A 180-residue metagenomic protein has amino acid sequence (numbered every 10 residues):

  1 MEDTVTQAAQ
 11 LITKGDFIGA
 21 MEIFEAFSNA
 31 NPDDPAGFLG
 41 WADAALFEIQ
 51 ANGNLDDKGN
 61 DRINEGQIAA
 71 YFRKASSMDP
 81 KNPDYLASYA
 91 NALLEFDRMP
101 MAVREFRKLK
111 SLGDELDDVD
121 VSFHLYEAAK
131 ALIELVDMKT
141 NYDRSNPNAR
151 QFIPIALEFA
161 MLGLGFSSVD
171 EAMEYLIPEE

Functional and structural regions predicted by a protein language model:
E2-A26, A30, L46-G59: Alpha-helical segment of the N-proximal tetratricopeptide repeat
A9, D43, Q50, N91 (+2 more regions): Residue-level recognition of tetratricopeptide repeat
A26-F27, K74-A75, K108-L109, G163: Canonical positions in the second alpha-helix
P32, P80, D114, M161-S167: Short coil turns that delineate tetratricopeptide repeat
G37, Y85, D118-V121: TPR alpha-solenoid repeat register
A45-K74, M138-I155: Short coil/linker segments at helix-helix boundaries
